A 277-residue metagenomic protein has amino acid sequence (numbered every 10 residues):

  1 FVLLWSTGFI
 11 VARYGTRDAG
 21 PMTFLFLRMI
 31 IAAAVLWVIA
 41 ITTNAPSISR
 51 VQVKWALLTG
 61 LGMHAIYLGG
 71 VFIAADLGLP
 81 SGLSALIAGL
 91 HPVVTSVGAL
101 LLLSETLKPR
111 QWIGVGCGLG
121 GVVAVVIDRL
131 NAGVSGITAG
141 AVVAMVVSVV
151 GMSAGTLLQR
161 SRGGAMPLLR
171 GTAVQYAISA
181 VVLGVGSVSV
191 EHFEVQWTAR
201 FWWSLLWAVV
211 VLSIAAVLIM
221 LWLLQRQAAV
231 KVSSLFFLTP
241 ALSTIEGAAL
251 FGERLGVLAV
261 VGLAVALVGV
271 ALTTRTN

Functional and structural regions predicted by a protein language model:
F1-M29, A34, G133-S161, S179-V185 (+1 more regions): Glycine-/small-residue-enriched transmembrane alpha-helix faces in small-molecule transporters and effluxers
L4, G8-F9, W37-A88, S96 (+2 more regions): Specific transmembrane alpha-helical segments of multi-pass solute transporters/efflux pumps, especially DMT/EamA
D18-M22, F26, I48-K54, I127-G151 (+2 more regions): Juxtamembrane helix-entry segments on the extracytoplasmic side of multipass membrane proteins
T23-A34, M63, F72-T106, Q111 (+2 more regions): Specific alpha-helical transmembrane segments that line the substrate/conduction pathway and gating interfaces
L25-L27, L83-L90, T156-A180, V209-A249: Helix-helix packing/entry segments at the starts of transmembrane helices
F26-I31, K54, L58, G62 (+9 more regions): Hydrophobic residues within alpha-helical transmembrane segments of multi-pass solute transporters/permease subunits
L36, G98, R110-R129, M152 (+4 more regions): Hydrophobic transmembrane alpha-helices of multi-pass small-molecule transport proteins
P46-W55, A85-A88, S104-A124, S135-A141 (+2 more regions): Loop-to-transmembrane alpha-helix entry segments
